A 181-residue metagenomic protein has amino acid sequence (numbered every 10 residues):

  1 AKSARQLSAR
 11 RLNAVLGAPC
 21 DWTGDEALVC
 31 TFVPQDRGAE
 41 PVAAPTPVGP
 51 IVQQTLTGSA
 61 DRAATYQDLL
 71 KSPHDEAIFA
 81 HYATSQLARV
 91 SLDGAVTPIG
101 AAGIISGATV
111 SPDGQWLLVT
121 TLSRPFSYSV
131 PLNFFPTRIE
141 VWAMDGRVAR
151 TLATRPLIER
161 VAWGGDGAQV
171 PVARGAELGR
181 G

Functional and structural regions predicted by a protein language model:
A1-G181: Beta-propeller folds
